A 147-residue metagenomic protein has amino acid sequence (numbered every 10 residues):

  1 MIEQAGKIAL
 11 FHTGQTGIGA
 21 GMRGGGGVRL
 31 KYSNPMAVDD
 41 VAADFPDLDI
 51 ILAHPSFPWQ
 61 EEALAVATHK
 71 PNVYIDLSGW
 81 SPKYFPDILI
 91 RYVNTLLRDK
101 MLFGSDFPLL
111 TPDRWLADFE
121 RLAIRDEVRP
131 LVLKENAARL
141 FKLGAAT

Functional and structural regions predicted by a protein language model:
M1-L102: Catalytic pocket-lining loop regions of alpha/beta-barrel enzymes, especially the amidohydrolase/enolase/GH5 lineages
I2, H54, I75, D106 (+3 more regions): Conserved, mostly hydrophobic/aromatic
F57, P108-L109: Short glycine-enriched loops at secondary-structure junctions
P82, F107-P108: Short, flexible micro-motifs
L97-L102, L110-T147: Mid-to-C-terminal alpha-helical segments outside catalytic/metal-binding sites
